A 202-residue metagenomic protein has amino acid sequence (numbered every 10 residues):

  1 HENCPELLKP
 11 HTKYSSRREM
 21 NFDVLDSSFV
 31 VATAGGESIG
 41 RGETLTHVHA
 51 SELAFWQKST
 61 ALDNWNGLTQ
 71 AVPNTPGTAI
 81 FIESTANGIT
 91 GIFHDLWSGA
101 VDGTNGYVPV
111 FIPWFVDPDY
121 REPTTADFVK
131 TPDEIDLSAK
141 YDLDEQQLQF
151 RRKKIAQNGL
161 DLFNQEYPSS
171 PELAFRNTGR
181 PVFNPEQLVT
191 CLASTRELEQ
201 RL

Functional and structural regions predicted by a protein language model:
H1-L202: Short, flexible loop motifs at catalytic/binding sites
